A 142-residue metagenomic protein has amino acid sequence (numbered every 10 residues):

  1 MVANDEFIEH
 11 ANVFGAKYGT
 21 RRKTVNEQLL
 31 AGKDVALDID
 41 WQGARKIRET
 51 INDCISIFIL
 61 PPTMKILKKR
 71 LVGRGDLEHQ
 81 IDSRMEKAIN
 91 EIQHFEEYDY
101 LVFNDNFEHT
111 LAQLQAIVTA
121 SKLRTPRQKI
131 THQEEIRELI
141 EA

Functional and structural regions predicted by a protein language model:
M1-V35, W41-R45: ATP-dependent small-molecule kinase phosphotransfer cores that center on conserved nucleotide phosphate-binding segments
T20-K23, A31, H79, S83 (+1 more regions): Residues at secondary-structure transition points
E27-L30, R48-N52, Q93-F95: Conserved catalytic network of the ASCE P-loop NTPase/AAA+ motor domain
V35-D40, E49-R74, F103-N106: Conserved phosphate-donor/acceptor-positioning beta-strand/loop module used by diverse small-molecule
C54, K65-I66, V72-Q93, E108-H109: Ras-like small GTPase catalytic G-domain
V72-G75, Q93-A142: NTP-dependent small-molecule kinase module
